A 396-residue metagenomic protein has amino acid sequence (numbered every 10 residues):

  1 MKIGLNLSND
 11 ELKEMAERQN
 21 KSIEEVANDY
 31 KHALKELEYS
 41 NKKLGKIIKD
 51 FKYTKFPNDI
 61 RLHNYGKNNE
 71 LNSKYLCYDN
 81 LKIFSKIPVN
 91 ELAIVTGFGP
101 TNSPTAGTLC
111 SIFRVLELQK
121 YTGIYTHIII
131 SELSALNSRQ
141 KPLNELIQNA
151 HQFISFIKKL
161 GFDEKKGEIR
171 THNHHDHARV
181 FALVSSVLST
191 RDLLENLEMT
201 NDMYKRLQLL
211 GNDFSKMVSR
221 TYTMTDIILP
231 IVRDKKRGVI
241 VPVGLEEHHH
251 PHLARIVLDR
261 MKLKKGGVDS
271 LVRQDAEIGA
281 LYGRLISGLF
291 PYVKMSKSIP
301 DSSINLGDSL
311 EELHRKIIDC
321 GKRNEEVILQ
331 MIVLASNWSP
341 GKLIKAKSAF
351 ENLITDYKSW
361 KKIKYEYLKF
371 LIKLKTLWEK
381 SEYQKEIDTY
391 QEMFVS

Functional and structural regions predicted by a protein language model:
M1-T96, P100-I227: N-terminal Rossmann-like or analogous alpha/beta NTP/dinucleotide-binding catalytic cores that position adenine
I3-L5, N9-K13, Q19, I23-E24 (+3 more regions): Active-site cores that bind ATP or allylic diphosphates and position pyrophosphate for catalysis
D29, E36-S40, K342, S359 (+2 more regions): Non-membrane alpha-helical secondary structure
L92, I124-T126, K165-E168, R237-V239 (+2 more regions): Residue-level recognition of the N-termini of beta-strands and the immediately preceding loop/turn
S111-I112, L143, S186, S303 (+3 more regions): General N-terminal targeting signals
D163-K165, K264-D269, L377-E386: Surface-exposed helix-capping loop/turn segments at secondary-structure junctions
E366-S396: C-terminal regions of mature proteins
